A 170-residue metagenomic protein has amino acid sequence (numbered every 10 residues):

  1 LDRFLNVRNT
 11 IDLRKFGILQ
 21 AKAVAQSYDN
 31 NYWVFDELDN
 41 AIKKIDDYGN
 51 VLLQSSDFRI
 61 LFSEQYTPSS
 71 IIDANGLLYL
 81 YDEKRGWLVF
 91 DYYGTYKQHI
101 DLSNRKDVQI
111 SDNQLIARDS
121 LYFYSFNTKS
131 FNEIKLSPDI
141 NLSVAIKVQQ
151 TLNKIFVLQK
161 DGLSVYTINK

Functional and structural regions predicted by a protein language model:
L1-K170: Eukaryotic scaffold repeat domains enriched in small/polar residues
